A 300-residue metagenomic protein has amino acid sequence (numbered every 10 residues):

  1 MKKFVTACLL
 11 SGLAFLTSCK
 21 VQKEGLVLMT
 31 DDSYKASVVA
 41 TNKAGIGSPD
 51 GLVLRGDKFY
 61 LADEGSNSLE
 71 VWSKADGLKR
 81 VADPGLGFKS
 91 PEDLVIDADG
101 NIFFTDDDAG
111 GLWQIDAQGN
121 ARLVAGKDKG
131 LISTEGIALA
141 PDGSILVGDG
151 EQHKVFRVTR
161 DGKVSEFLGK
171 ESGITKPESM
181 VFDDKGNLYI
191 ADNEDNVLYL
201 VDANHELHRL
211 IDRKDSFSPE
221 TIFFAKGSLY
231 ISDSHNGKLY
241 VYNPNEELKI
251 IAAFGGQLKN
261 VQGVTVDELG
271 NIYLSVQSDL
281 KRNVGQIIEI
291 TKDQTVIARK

Functional and structural regions predicted by a protein language model:
K2-L9: Sec-dependent signal peptide recognition, specifically the positively charged N-region followed immediately by
L16-S18: C-terminal motif of bacterial Sec signal peptides marking the signal peptidase cleavage site
G25-G45: A short helix->beta-strand "capping" segment at the edge of beta-propeller domains
A36-K43, L78-P84, A121-K127, V164-K170 (+3 more regions): A short beta-strand motif characteristic of beta-propeller blades
K43-G56, L86-D99, D128-S144, E171-K185 (+5 more regions): Beta-rich, blade/repeat-based domains predominating in secreted/periplasmic proteins but also intracellular
L61-S66, I102-D108, V147-E151, I190-E194 (+2 more regions): Conserved beta-strand positions in repeat-built beta-propeller and related beta-rich domains
W72-G77, I115-N120, V158-K163, V201-E206 (+2 more regions): Short loop/turn segments that connect beta-strands within beta-propeller blades
L239-Y240, R282-I288: Structural motif
